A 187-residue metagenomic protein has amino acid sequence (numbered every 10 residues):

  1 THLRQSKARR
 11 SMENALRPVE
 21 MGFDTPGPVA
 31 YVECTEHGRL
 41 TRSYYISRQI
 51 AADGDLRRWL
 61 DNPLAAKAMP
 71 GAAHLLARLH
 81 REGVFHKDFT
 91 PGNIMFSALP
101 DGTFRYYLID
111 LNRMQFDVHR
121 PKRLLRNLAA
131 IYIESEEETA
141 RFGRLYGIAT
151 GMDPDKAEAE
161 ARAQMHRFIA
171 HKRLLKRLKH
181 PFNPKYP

Functional and structural regions predicted by a protein language model:
T1-G54, G71-E82, H86-K87, P181: Conserved ATP-binding subdomain of kinase catalytic cores across diverse folds
Q5-R9, N62, K122-L125: Short, conserved loop/turn and helix-capping segments at secondary-structure boundaries that abut family-defining
G54-P63: AlphaC helix of the protein kinase catalytic domain
A65-M69: Short alpha-helical scaffold element within the canonical Hanks-type protein kinase domain
F89-F96: Hydrophobic residue at the +6 position relative to the catalytic HRD Asp in the kinase catalytic loop
F96-T103: Activation-loop N-terminal segment of eukaryotic-like protein kinases
F104-P184: C-lobe/activation-segment region of protein kinase-like
